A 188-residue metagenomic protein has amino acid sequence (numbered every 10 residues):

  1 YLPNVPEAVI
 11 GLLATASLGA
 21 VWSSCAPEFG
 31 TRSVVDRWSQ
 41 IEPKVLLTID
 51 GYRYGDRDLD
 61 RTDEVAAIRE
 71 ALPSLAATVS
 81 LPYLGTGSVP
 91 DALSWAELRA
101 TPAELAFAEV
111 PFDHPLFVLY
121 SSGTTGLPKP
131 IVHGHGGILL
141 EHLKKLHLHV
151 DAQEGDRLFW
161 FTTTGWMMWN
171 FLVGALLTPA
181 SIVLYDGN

Functional and structural regions predicted by a protein language model:
Y1, C25, L81, V118 (+4 more regions): Generic beta-strand/beta-sheet core signal
Y1-F29, S33-V34, R157-T163: Conserved AMP-binding/adenylate-forming
G11, T15-A16, V65, G174-L176: Short hydrophobic alpha-helical segments of the AMP-binding
S17-E97: Structural core segment of the AMP-binding/adenylate-forming
G19, T124, P179: Conserved G/P- and acidic residue-centered "switch" motifs that form tight phosphate/ATP-binding loops in soluble
W22, V45, L158, I182-V183: A short hydrophobic/small-residue beta-strand
T78-S80, D91-Y120, L127, H135-H142 (+1 more regions): Conserved pre-ATP/AMP-binding loop-to-beta segment of ANL
G137-R157, G165-N188: Conserved AMP-binding/adenylation subdomain of ANL enzymes
